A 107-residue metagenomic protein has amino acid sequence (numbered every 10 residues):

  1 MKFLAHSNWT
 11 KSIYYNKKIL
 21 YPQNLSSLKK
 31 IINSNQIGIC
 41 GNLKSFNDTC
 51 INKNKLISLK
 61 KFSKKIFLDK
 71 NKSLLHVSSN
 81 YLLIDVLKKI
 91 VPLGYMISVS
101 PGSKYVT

Functional and structural regions predicted by a protein language model:
K2-N8: N-terminal regions that are enriched for targeting/export leaders and immediately downstream pro/stem segments
T10-G102: Glycine-rich N-terminal segment of FAD-binding domains in flavoprotein oxidoreductases, spanning the beta-loop-helix
Y105-T107: Hydrophobic alpha-helical hairpins/lids featuring a short glycine-rich hinge
